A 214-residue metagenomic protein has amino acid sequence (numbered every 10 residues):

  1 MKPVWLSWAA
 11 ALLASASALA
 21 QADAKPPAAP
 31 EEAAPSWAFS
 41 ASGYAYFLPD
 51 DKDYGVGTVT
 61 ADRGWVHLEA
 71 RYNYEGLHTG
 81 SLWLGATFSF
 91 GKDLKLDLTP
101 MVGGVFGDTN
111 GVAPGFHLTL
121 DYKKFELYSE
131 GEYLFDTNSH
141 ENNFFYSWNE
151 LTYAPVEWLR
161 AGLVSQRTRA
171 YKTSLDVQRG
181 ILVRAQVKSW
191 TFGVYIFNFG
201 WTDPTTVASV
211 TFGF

Functional and structural regions predicted by a protein language model:
M1-P35: Cleavable N-terminal export/targeting peptides
Q21-E75: Short glycine/proline- and aromatic-enriched beta-strand/turn motifs that initiate or cap beta-hairpins
A22-S42, Y153, W158, G200 (+1 more regions): Flexible, glycine-rich linker and terminal segments associated with outer-membrane beta-barrel/transport systems
Y44-G55, E69-L82, G103-A113, F135-F145 (+2 more regions): Solvent-exposed loop/turn segments connecting transmembrane beta-strands in outer-membrane beta-barrel proteins
G64-A70, S89-L98, K124-S129, E157-L163 (+1 more regions): Repeated loop/turn-to-beta-strand initiation elements of outer-membrane beta-barrel proteins
Y74-E130: Gram-negative (and chloroplast) outer-membrane scaffold detector with strong preference for beta-barrel transmembrane
L84, I181-W190, T202-F214: Outer-membrane beta-barrel "beta-signal"
G107-R167: Detector for outer-membrane/organellar transmembrane beta-barrel domains, recognizing the amphipathic beta-strand
